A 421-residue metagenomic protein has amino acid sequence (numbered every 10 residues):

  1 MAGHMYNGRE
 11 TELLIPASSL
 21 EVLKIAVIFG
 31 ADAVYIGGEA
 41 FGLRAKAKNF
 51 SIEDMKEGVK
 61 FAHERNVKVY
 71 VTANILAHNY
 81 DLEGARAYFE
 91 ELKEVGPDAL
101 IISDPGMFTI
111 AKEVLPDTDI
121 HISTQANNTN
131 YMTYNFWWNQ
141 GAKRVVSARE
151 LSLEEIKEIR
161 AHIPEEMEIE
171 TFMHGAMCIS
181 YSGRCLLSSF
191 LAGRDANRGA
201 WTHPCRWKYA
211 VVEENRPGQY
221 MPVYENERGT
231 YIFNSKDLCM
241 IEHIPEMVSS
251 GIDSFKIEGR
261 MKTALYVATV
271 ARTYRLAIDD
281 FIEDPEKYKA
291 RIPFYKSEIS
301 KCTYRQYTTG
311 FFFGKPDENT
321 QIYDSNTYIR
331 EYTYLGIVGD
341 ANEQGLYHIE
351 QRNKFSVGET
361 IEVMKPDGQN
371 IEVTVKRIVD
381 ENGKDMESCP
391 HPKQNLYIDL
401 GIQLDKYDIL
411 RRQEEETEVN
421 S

Functional and structural regions predicted by a protein language model:
A2-A17, V22-I28, A33-A40, G58-V59 (+7 more regions): Surface-exposed amphipathic alpha-helical tracts and adjacent flexible/coil segments at the periphery of soluble enzymes
R44-H63: Glycine-rich, positively charged N-terminal anion/phosphate-binding segment
K46, T124-N128, S147, Y231: Alpha-helix capping and helix-loop boundary segments enriched in small/acidic/polar residues
V71-T72, I102, I122-T124: Short beta-strand elements of ligand-binding domains
E83, D117, I122-T129: Gly/Gly-Pro- and Ser/Thr-rich, intrinsically disordered tail segments characteristic of DNA damage-repair and tolerance
G106-M107: Alpha-helix capping/helix-boundary segments
